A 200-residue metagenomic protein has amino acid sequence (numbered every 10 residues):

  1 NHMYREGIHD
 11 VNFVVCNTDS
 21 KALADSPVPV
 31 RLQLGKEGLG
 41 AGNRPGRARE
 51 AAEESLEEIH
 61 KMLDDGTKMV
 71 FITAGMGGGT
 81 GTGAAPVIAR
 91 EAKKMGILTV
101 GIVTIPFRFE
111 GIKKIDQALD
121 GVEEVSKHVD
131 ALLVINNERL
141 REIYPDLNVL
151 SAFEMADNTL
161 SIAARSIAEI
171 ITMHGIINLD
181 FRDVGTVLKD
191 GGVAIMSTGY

Functional and structural regions predicted by a protein language model:
N1-Y200: Tubulin/FtsZ superfamily GTPase core signature
